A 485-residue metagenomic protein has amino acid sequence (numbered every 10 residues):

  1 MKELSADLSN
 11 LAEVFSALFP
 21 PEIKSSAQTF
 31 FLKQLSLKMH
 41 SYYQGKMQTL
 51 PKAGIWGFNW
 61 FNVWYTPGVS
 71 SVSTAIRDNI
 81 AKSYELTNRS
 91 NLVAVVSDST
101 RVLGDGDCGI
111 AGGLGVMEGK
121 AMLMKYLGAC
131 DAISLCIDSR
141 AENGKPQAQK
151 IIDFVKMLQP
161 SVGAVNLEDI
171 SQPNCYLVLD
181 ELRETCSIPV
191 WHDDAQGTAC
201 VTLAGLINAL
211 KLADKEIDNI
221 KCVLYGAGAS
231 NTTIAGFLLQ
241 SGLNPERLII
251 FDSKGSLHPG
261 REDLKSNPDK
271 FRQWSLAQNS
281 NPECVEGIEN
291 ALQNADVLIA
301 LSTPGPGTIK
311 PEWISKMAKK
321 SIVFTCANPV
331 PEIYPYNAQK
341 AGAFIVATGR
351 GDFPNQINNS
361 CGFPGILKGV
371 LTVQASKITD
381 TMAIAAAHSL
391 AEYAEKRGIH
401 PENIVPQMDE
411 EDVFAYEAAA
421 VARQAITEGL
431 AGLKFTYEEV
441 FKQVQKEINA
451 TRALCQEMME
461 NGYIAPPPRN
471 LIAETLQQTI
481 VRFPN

Functional and structural regions predicted by a protein language model:
K2-V190, Q424, T451-P484: N-terminal ligand-binding/catalytic initiation module
Y84-R89, K125-L127, M157-Q159, R183-E184 (+7 more regions): Solvent-exposed alpha-helices and their adjacent loops that cap or buttress functional pockets in soluble metabolic
D98-T100, C108, I137-R140, D169-Q172 (+5 more regions): Short, ordered loop/turn segments at secondary-structure junctions
L103, A111-G128, H192, C200-T303: Glycine-rich phosphate/diphosphate-binding loop of Rossmann-like nucleotide-binding domains
S134, N166-D169, V190-D193, I250 (+4 more regions): General beta-strand structural signal in soluble alpha/beta enzymes
D193-D194, A213, S321-Y437, M458 (+1 more regions): Adenosine-phosphate binding glycine-rich loop
D269-I345, R350-D352: Rossmann-like adenosine-cofactor binding region
